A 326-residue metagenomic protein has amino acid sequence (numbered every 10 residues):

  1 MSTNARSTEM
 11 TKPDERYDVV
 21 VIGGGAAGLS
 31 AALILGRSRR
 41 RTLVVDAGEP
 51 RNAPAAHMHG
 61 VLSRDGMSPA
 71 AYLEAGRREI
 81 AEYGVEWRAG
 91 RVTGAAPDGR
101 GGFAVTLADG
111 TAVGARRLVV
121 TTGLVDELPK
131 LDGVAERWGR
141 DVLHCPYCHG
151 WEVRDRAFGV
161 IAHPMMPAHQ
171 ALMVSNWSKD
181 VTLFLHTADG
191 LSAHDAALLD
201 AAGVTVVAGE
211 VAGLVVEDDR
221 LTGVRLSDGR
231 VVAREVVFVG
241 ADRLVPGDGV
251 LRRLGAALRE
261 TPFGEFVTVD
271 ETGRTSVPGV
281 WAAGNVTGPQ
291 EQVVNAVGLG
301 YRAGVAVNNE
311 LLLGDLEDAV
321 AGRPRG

Functional and structural regions predicted by a protein language model:
S2-Y17, W87-R156, G240, F263 (+1 more regions): FAD-binding core/adjacent interface of flavoenzyme oxidoreductases
A5, E74-L107, A112-A115, S178-E265 (+1 more regions): A Rossmann-like FAD-binding core segment of flavoenzymes
S7-T8, K130, E136-E152, R243-V294 (+2 more regions): FAD-site-proximal beta/loop scaffold in flavoenzymes
Y17-A71, A157, A162-D189: Beta1-alpha1 glycine-rich phosphate/pyrophosphate-binding loop at the start of Rossmann-like nucleotide-binding domains
A31, P54, P97, P129-L131 (+5 more regions): Short glycine-/acidic-enriched loop or helix-start segments at secondary-structure transitions that form or flank
A32-L33, A168-L172, A283-G326: A conserved FAD-binding loop/helix module that cradles the flavin
R37, R41, A47-E49, A56-Y83 (+2 more regions): N-terminal glycine-rich dinucleotide-binding loop that anchors FAD/FMN and/or NAD(P) in oxidoreductases
